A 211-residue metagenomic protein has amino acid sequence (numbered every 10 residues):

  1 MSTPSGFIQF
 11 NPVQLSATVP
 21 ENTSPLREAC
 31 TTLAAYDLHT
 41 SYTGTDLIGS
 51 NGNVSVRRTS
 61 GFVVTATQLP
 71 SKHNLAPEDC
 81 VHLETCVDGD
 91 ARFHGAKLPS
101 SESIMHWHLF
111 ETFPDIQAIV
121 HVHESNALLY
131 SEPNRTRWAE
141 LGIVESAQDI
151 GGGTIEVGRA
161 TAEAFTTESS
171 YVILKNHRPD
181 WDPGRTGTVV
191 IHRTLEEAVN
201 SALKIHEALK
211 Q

Functional and structural regions predicted by a protein language model:
M1-Q211: Glycine-rich flexible loops
